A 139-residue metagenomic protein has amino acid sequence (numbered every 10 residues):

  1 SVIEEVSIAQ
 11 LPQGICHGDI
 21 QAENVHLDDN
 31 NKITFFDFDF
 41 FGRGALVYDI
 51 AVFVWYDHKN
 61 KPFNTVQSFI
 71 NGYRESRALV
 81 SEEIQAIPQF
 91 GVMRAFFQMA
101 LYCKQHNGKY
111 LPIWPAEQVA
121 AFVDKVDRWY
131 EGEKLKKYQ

Functional and structural regions predicted by a protein language model:
S1-I8, D28-N30, N64-N71, E75 (+1 more regions): Replace "anionic and nucleotidyl ligands
I3-Y48: Active-site acidic catalytic loop and adjacent metal/ATP-binding pocket of ATP-dependent phosphoryl transfer enzymes
H17, G91-V92: Secondary-structure capping and boundary motifs in well-ordered enzyme cores
V47-A78, R94-Y110: Active-site activation/catalytic loop segments of kinase-like enzymes and analogous catalytic loops in related
L79-G91: All-alpha amphipathic helical-bundle segments outside canonical DNA-binding/catalytic cores that form hydrophobic
Q98-Q139: ATP/Mg2+ or Mg2+-diphosphate-binding catalytic cores that bind nucleotide phosphates or diphosphates via glycine-rich
